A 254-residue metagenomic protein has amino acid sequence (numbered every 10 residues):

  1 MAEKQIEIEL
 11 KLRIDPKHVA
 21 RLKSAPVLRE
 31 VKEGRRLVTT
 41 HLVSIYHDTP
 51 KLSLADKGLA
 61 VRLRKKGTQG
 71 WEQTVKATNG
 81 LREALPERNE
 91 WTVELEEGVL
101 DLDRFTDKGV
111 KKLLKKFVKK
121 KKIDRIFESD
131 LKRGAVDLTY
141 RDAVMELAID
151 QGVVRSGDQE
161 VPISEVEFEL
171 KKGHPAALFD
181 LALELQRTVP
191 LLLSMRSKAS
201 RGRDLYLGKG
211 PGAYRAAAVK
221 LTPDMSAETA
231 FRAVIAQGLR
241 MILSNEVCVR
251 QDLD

Functional and structural regions predicted by a protein language model:
M1-D254: Phosphate-end processing signature that detects enzymes handling 5′-triphosphorylated RNA and polyphosphate
